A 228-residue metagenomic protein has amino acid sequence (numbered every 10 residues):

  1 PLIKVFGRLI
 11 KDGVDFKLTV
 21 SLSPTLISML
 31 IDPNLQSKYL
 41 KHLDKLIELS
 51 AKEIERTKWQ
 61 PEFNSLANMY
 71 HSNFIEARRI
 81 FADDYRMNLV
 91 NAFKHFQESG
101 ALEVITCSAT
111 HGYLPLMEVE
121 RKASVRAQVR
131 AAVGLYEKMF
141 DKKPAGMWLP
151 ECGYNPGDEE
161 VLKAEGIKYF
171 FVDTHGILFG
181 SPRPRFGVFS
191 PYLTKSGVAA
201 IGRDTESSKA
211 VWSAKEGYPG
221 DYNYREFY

Functional and structural regions predicted by a protein language model:
P1-G146, C152-Y228: Catalytic alpha-helical scaffold of carbohydrate-active enzymes acting on polysaccharides/glycoconjugates
